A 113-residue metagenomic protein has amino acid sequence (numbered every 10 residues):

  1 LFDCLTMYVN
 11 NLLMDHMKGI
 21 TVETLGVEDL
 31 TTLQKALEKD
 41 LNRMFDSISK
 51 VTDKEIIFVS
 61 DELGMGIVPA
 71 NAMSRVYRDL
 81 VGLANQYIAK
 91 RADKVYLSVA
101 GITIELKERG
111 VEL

Functional and structural regions predicted by a protein language model:
F2-G19: A basic- and aromatic-enriched beta-loop-alpha substructure that forms the phosphate/nucleotide- and DNA/RNA-contacting
V9, M65-A72, L106: Short, solvent-exposed loop/turn segments at secondary-structure junctions
H16-L33: A solvent-exposed, charged loop/short amphipathic helix patch at secondary-structure junctions
L30-N42: Glycine-rich anion/phosphate-binding loops
N42-K50, L83, Y87: A short, N-terminal amphipathic alpha-helix
V51-I57: Loop/turn-to-beta-strand initiation segments
D61: Acidic, metal-coordinating catalytic segment for phosphate/diphosphate chemistry, firing primarily on the Nudix
A72-L113: Phosphate-binding/switch region of NTP-binding enzymes
